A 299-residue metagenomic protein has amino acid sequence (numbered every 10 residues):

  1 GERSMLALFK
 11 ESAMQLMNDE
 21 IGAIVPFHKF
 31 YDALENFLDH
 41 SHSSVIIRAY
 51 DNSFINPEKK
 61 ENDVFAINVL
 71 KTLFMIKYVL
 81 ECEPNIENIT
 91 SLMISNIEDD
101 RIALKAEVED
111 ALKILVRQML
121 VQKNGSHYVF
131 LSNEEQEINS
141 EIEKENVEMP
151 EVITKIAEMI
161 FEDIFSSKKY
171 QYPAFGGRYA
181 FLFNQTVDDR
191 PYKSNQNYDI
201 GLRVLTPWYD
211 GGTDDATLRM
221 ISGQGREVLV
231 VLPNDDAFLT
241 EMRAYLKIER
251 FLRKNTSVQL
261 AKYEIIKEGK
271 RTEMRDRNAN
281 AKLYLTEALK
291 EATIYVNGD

Functional and structural regions predicted by a protein language model:
G1-D299: Extended alpha-helical scaffold and adjacent linker segments that couple domains and build interaction/assembly
